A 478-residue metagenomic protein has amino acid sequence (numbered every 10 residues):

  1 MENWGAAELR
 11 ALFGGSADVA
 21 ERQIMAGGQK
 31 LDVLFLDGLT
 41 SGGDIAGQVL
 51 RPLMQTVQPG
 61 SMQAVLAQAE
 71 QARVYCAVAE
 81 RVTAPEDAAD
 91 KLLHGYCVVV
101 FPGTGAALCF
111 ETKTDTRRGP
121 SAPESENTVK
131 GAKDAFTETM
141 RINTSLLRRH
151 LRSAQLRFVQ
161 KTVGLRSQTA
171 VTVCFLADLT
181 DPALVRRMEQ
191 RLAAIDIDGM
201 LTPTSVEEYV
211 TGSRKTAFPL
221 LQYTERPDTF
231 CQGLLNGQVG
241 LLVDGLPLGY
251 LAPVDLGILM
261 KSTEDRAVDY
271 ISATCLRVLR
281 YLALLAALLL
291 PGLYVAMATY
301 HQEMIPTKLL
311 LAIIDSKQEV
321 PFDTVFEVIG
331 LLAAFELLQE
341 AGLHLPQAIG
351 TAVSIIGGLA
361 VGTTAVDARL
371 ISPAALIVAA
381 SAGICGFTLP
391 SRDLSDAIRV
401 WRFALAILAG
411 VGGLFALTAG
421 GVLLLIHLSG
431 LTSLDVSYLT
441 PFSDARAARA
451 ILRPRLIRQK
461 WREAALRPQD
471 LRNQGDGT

Functional and structural regions predicted by a protein language model:
M1-L289, T307, H427-T478: Membrane-embedded alpha-helical signal segments
Y270, T274, H301, I305 (+1 more regions): Short, contiguous, pocket-lining structural segments that sit at or immediately flank catalytic/ligand-binding sites
L284-M304: Hydrophobic alpha-helical segments embedded in or immediately adjacent to the lipid bilayer of multipass inner-membrane
L293, P306-T478: Generic detector of multi-pass transmembrane helix bundles and their immediately adjacent loops in polytopic membrane
